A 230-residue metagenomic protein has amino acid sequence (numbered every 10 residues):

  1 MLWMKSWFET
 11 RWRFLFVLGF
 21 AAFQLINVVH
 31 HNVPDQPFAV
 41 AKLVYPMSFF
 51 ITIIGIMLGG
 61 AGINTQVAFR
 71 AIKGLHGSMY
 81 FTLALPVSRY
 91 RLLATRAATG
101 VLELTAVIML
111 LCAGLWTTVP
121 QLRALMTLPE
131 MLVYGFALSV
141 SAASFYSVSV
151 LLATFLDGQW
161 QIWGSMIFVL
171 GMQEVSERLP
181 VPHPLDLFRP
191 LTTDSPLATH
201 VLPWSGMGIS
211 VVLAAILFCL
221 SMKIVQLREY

Functional and structural regions predicted by a protein language model:
M1-A21: Aromatic- and glycine-rich beta-strand/loop motifs that create alpha-glucan
L25-V29, V40-M47, A94-I162, S205 (+1 more regions): Secretory targeting signals
N27-V44, A153-F155, I162-Y230: Terminal transmembrane helical anchor/hairpin motif
Y45-F69: Long, hydrophobic alpha-helical segments
T52-A61, A143-S147, G206-S221: Hydrophobic cores of alpha-helical transmembrane segments in multi-pass inner/ER membrane proteins, independent
G60-F81, A97: Transmembrane helix boundary and interhelical loop/hinge segments in multi-pass membrane proteins
F81-R89: Short helix-to-coil transition segments within interhelical loops that connect adjacent transmembrane helices
